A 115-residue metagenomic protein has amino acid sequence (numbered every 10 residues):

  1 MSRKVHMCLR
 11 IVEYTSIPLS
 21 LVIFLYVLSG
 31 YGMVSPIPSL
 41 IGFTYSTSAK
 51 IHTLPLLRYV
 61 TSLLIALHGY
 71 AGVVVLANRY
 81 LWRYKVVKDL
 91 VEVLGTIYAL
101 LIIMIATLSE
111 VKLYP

Functional and structural regions predicted by a protein language model:
M1-P115: Membrane-embedded alpha-helical bundles that constitute the cytochrome b-like, heme-associated redox core of multi-pass
